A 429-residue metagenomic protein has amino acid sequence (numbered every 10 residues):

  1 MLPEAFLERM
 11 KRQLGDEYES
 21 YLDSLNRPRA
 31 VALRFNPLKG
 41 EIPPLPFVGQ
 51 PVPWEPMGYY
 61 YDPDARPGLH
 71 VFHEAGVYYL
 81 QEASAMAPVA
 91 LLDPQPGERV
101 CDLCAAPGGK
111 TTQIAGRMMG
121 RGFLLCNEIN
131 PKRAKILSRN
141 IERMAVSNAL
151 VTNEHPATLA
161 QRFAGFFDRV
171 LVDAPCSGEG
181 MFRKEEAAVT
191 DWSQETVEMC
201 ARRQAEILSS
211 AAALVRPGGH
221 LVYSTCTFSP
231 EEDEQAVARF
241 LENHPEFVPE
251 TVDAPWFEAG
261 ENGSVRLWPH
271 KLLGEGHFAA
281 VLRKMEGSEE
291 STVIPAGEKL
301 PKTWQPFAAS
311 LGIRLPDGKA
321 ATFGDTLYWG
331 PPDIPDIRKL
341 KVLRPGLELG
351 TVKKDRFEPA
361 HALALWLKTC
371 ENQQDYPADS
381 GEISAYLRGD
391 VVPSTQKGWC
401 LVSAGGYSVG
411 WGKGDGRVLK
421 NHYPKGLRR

Functional and structural regions predicted by a protein language model:
M1-Q13, E17-P44, F278, M285-R429: Polybasic, low-complexity RNA-engagement segments
Q95-P96, T158-L171: A short acidic, Gly/Pro-enriched loop at the edge of an enzyme's catalytic core that lines a small-molecule cofactor
G97-A106: Conserved class I S-adenosyl-L-methionine
P107-G120: Conserved SAM-binding loop of SAM-dependent methyltransferases across substrates and taxa, primarily the Class I
M119, V215-P217: Helix-to-beta-strand junctions that scaffold the AdoMet/dcAdoMet cofactor pocket in Class I SAM-dependent enzymes
N127-A164: S-adenosyl-L-methionine
K132, R169-I207, V222, C226-D233: Mobile active-site "lid"/loop adjacent to the S-adenosyl-L-methionine
F167, R202, H220-Y223, T227-W329: Class I S-adenosyl-L-methionine
